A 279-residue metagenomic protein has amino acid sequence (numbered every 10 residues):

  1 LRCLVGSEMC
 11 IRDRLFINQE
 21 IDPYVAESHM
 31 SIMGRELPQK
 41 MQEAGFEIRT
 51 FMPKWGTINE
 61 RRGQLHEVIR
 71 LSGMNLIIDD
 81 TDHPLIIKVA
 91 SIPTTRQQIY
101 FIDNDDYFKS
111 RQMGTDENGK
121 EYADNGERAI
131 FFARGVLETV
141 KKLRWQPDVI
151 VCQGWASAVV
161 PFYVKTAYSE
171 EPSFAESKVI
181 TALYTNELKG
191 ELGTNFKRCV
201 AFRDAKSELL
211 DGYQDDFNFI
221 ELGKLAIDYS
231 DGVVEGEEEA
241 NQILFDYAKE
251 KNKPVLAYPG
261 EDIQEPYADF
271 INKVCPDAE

Functional and structural regions predicted by a protein language model:
L1-I11: Single conserved hydrophobic/aromatic residue that forms the stacking wall/gate of nucleotide- or nucleobase-binding
R12-E279: Catalytic cores of nucleotide-sugar-dependent glycosyltransferases that transfer UDP/GDP/TDP-activated
